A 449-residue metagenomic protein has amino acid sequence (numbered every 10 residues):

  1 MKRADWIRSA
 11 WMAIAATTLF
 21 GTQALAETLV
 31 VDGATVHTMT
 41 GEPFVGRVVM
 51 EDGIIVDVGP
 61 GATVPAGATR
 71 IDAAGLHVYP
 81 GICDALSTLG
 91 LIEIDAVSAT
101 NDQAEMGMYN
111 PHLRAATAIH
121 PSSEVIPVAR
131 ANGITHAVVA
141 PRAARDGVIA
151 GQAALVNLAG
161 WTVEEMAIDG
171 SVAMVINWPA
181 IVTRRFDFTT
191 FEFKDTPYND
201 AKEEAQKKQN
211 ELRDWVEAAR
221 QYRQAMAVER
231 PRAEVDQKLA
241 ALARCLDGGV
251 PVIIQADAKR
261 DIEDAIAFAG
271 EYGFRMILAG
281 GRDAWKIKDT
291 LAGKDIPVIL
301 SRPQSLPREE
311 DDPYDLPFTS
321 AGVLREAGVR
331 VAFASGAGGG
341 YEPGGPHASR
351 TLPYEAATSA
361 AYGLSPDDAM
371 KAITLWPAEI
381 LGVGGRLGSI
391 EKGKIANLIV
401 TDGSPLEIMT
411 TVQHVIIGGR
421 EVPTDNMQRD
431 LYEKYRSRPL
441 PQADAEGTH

Functional and structural regions predicted by a protein language model:
S9-T22: Bacterial N-terminal signal peptides
A24-T28: Boundary at the C-terminal end of the N-terminal hydrophobic targeting segment
L29-V31, V64-A116, A131: Replace "His-x-His-based motif
A34, G46, E391-Y435: C-terminal cap of metal-dependent C-N hydrolases
V36, T40-Y79: Histidine-rich, glycine-flanked metal-binding segment
I94-D95, T100-H112, P251, P297 (+3 more regions): His/Asp/Glu-enriched, well-ordered alpha-helical/loop segment that forms or immediately abuts the divalent-metal
R130-M276, T411: Polyanionic/metal-chelating signatures
A269-R275, A292-I299, G328-R330: Glycine-enriched alpha-helix->loop->beta-strand junction motifs that scaffold or abut catalytic
